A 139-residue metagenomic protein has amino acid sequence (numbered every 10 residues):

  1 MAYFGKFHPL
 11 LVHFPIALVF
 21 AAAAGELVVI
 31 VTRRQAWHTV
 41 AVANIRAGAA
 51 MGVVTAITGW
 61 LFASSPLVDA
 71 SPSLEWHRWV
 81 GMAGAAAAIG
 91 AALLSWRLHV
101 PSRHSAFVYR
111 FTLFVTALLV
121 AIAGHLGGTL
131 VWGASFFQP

Functional and structural regions predicted by a protein language model:
M1-P139: Polytopic transmembrane helical bundles with strong interfacial aromatic enrichment
